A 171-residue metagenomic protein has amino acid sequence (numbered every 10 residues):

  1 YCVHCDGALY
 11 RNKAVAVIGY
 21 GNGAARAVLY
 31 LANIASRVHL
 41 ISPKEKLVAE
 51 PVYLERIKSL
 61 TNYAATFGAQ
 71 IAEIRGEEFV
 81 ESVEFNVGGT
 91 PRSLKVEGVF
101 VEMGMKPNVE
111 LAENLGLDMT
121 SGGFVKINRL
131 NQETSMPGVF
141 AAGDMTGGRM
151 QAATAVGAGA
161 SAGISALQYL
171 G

Functional and structural regions predicted by a protein language model:
Y1-L9, M103-Q151, S161: FAD-site-proximal beta/loop scaffold in flavoenzymes
Y1-N22, R26-I34, V125-R129: Glycine-rich dinucleotide-binding loop and its adjacent helix/turn
R11-K13, G68, M136: Phosphate-coordination loops involved in phosphoryl transfer and adenosine-cofactor binding
Y20, P43, D144: Cofactor-binding loop segments of dinucleotide-utilizing enzymes, especially the Rossmann-like FAD- and NAD(P)+-binding
A25-L29, A142-G171: A conserved FAD-binding loop/helix module that cradles the flavin
A32-R129, L170-G171: A Rossmann-like FAD-binding core segment of flavoenzymes
